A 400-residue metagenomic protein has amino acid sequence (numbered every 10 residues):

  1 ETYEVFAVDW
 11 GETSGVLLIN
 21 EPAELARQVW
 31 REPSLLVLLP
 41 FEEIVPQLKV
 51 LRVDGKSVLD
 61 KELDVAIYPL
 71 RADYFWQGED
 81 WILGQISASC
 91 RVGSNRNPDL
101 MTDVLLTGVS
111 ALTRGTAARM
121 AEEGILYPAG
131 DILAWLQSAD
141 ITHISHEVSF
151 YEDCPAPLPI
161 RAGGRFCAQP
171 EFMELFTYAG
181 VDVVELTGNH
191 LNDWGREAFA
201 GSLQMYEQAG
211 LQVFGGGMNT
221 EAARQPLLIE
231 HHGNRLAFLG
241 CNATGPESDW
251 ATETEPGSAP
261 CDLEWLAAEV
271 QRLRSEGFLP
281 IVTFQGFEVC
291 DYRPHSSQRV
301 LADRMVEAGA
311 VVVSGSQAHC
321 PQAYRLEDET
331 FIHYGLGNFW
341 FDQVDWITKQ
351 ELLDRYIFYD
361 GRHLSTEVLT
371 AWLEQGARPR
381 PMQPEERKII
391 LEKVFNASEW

Functional and structural regions predicted by a protein language model:
E1-N95: Exported/periplasmic ABC-transporter solute-binding proteins
S89-W400: Acidic, metal/ion-coordinating pockets
